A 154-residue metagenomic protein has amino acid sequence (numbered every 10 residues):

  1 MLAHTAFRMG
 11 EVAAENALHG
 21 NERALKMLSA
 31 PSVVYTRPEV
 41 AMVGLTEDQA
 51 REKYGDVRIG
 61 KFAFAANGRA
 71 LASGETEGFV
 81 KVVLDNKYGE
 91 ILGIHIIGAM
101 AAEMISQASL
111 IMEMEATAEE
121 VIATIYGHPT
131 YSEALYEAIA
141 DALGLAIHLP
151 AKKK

Functional and structural regions predicted by a protein language model:
M1-L28, T130: Rossmann-like dinucleotide/flavin-binding elements
L18, R23, A30, Y35-T46 (+1 more regions): Flexible, glycine-rich terminal cap/loop adjacent to redox cofactors in electron-transfer oxidoreductases
